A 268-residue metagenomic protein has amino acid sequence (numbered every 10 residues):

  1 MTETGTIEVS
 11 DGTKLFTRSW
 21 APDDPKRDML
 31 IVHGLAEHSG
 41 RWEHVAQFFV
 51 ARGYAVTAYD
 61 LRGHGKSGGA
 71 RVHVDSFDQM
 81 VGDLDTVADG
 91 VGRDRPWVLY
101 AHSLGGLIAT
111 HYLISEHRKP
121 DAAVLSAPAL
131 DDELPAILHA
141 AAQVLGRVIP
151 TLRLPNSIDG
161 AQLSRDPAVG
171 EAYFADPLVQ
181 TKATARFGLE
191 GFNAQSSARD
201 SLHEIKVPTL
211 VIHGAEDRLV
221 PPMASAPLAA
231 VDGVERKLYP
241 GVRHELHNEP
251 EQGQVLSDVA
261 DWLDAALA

Functional and structural regions predicted by a protein language model:
M1-A21: N-terminal cap/lid segment of alpha/beta-hydrolase-fold proteins
K26, G34-E37, A215: Active-site glycine-rich loops that stabilize anionic/oxyanionic intermediates across multiple enzyme folds
L35-S39, G65-V91, V255: Catalytic nucleophile-loop/oxyanion-hole region of alpha/beta-hydrolase and closely related hydrolase-like folds
A46-G69: Conserved alpha/beta-hydrolase
G92-S103: Alpha/beta-hydrolase fold nucleophile elbow
I205, V211-H213, D217: Short beta-strand/loop motif that positions the catalytic acidic residue of the alpha/beta-hydrolase fold
V207, P221-A230: Short alpha-helix in the alpha/beta-hydrolase fold that links the catalytic acid
E235-A268: Catalytic active-site module of serine/aspartate enzymes centered on a nucleophile-bearing elbow/loop
